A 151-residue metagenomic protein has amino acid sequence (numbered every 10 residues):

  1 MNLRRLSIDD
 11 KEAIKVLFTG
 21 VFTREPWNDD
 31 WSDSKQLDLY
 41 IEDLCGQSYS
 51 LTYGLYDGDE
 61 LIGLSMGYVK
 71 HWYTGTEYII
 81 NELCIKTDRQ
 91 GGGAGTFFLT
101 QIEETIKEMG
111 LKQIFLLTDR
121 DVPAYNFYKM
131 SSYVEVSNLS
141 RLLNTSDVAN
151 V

Functional and structural regions predicted by a protein language model:
M1-V16: A short beta-loop-alpha structural element at the N-terminal edge of CoA-dependent acyl/N-acetyltransferase catalytic
T19-I41: Conserved GNAT-fold acetyl-CoA-binding loop/helix
E42-G54: A short helix-loop-beta-strand connector motif used in the catalytic cores of GNAT acetyltransferases and, in some
T52-G54, E60-V69, I79, C84: Conserved beta-strand in the GNAT
K70-I80, Q90, V136-S137: A conserved beta-turn-beta hairpin within the catalytic core of GNAT-like acetyltransferases that forms part
I85, G91-E104, M130: Conserved acetyl-CoA-binding loop-helix of GNAT-fold acetyltransferases
Q90, F115-Y125, L142-S146: Conserved beta-strand-loop-alpha-helix junction that forms the acyl-donor binding cleft
L99, I106-D119: Conserved GNAT acetyl-CoA-binding A-motif
